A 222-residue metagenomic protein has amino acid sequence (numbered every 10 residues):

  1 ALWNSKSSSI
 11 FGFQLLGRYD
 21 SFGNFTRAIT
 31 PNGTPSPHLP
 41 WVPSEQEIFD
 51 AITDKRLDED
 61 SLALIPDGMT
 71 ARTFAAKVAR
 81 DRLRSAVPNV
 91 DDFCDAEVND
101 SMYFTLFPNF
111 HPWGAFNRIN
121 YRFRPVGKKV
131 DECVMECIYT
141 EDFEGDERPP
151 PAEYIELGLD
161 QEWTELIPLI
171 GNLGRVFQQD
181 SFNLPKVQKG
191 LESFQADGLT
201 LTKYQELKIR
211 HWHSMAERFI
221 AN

Functional and structural regions predicted by a protein language model:
A1-N222: C-terminal catalytic domain of Rieske-type non-heme iron oxygenases
